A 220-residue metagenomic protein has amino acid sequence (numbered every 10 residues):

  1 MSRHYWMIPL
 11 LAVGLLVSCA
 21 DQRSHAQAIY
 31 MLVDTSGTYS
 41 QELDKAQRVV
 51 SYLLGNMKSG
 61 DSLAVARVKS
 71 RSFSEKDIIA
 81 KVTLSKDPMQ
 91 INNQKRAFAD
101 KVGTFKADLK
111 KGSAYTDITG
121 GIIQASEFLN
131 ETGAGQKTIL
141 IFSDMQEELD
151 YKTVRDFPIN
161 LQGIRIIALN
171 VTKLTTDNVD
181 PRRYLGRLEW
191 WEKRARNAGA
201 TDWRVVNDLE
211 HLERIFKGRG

Functional and structural regions predicted by a protein language model:
M1-M7: Bacterial N-terminal signal peptides that target proteins for export
L16-S18: C-terminal motif of bacterial Sec signal peptides marking the signal peptidase cleavage site
A20-Q22: Bacterial signal peptide processing site
H25-P88, T138-L140, V206-L212: Von Willebrand factor
D34, A125, Q136-E148: DG-centered beta-turn motif at the end of beta-strands
K86-Q136, T172-L174: Von Willebrand factor
Q146-W190: VWA/integrin I-like adhesion module and closely mimicked acidic/polar interface patches used
P181-G220: Von Willebrand factor A/integrin I-like adhesion domains
